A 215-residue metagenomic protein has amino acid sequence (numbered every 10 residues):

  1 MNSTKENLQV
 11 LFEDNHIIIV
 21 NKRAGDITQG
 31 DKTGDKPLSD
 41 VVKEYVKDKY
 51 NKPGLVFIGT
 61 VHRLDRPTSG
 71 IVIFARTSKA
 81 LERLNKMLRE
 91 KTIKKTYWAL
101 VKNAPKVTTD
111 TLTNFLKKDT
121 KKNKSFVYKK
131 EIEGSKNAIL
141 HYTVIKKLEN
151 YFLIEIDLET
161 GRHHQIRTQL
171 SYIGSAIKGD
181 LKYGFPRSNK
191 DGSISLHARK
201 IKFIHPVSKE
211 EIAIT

Functional and structural regions predicted by a protein language model:
M1-T215: RNA pseudouridine synthases
